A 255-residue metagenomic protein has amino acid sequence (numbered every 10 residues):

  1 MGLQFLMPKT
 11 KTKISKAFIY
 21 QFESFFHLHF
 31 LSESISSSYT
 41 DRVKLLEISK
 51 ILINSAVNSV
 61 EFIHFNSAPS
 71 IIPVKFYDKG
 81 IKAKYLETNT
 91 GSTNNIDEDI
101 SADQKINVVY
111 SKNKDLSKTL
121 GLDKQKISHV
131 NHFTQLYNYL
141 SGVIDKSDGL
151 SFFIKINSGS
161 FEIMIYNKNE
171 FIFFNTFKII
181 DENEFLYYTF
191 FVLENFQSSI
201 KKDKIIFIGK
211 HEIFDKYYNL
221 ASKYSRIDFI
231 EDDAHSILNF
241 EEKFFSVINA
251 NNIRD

Functional and structural regions predicted by a protein language model:
M1-D255: Hydrophobic/aromatic-enriched cytosolic interaction surfaces used to assemble or bind macromolecules
